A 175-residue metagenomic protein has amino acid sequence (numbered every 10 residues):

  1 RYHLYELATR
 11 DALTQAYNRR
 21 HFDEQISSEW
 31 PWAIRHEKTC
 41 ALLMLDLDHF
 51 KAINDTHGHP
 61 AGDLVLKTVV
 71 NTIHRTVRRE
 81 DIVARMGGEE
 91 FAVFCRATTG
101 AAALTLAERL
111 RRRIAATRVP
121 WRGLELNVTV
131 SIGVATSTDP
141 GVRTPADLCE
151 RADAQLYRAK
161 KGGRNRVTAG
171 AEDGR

Functional and structural regions predicted by a protein language model:
R1-L13, R20-W32, D81-I82, F94: Signal-transducing coiled-coil linker helices
Y5-E24, L45-G58, K67: Conserved nucleotide-binding and Mg2+-coordinating catalytic segments in signaling enzymes
F22, I26, L43, V65-L66 (+3 more regions): Heptad-repeat coiled-coil signal-transmission/dimerization helices
D23-H57, I73, A84: Active-site-proximal structural segments of metal-dependent nucleotidyl cyclase/transferase enzymes
A61-I82, E90, F94-R96, R109 (+1 more regions): Active-site-proximal alpha-helical element of nucleotidyl cyclase-like catalytic domains and analogous helices
V70-N71, A102-P120, R151-D153: Alpha-helical scaffold within the catalytic cores of cyclic-nucleotide enzymes
I82-R85, L126: A short pre-motif secondary-structure segment
L104-E108, S137-R175: Catalytic-core segments of nucleotide cyclases and related cyclic-nucleotide turnover enzymes
